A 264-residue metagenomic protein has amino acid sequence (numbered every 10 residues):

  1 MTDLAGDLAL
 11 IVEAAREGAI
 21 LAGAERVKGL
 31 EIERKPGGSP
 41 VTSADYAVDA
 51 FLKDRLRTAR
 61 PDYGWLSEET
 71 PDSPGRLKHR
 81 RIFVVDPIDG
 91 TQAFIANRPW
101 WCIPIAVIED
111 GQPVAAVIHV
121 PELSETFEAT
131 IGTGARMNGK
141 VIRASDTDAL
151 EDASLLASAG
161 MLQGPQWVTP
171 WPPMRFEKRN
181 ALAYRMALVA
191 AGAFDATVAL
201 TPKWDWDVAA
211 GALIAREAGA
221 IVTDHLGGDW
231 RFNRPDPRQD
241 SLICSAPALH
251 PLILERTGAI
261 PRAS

Functional and structural regions predicted by a protein language model:
M1-I88, L249, R262-S264: N-terminal subdomain of lithium-sensitive/metallo-dependent phosphomonoesterases centered on the IMPase/IPPase/PAP
A22, D45, L56, T91 (+6 more regions): Residue-level signal for inorganic ion chemistry
P61, H79-R80, G111-V114, L150-D152 (+1 more regions): Short coil/turn connectors at secondary-structure junctions
S67-E69, G139, L226: Short loop/edge segments at beta-strand edges and connector loops that shape dinucleotide/nucleotide cofactor-binding
R76-R136: DPxDG-like acidic metal-binding loop motif
M137-A144: A structural micro-motif at secondary-structure boundaries
A144-S264: An extended, acidic
